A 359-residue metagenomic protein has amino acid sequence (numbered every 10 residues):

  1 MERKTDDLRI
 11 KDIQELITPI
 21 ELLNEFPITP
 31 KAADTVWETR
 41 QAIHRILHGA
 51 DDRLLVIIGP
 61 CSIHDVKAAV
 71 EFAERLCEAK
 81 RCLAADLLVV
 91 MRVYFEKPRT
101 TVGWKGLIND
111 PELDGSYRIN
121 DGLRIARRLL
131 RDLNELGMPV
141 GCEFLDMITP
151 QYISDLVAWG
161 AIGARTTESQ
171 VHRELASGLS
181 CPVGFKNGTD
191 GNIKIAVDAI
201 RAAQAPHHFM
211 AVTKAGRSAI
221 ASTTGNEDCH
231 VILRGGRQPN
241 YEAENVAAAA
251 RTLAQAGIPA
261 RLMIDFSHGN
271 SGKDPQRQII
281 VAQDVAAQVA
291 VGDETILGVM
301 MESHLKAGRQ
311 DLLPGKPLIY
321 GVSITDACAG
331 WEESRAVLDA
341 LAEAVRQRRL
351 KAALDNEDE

Functional and structural regions predicted by a protein language model:
E2-D7, D86-Y241, N245-V246, H268-G269 (+8 more regions): Active-site-facing alpha/beta catalytic cores
L8-A50: N- or domain-start disorder-to-order transition segments that initiate the globular core
P19-P27, T223-G235, L318: Gly-rich Lys/Arg/Thr-decorated short loops/hinges at beta-loop-alpha junctions or inter-strand turns that position
L55-A68, D326: Conserved phosphate/anionic-ligand binding catalytic regions in large, soluble enzymes, centered on
G59, I264, G330: Conserved, mostly hydrophobic/aromatic
R234-G236, N240, A248-M263: A contiguous, surface-oriented mixed alpha/beta subdomain in the mid-to-C-terminal portion of proteins that forms
H304-R349: Internal helix-turn-beta structural module
